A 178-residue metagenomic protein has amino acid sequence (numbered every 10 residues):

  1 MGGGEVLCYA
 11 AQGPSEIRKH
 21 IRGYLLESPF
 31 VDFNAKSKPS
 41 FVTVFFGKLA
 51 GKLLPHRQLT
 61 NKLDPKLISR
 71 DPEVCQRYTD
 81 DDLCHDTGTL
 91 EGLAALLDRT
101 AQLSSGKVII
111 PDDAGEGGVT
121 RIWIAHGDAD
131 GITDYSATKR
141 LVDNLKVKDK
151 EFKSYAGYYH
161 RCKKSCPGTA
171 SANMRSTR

Functional and structural regions predicted by a protein language model:
G4-E91: Alpha/beta-hydrolase-fold enzymes
G13-I17, L145, C166: Active-site catalytic pocket residues across diverse enzymes, especially alpha/beta-hydrolases
L25, R121-W123, E151: A structural signal for isolated positions on well-ordered beta-strands in alpha/beta enzyme cores
G88-D113: Active-site nucleophile elbow and catalytic-triad environment of alpha/beta-hydrolase enzymes
I124-H126, D130: Short beta-strand/loop motif that positions the catalytic acidic residue of the alpha/beta-hydrolase fold
H126, D143-N144, F152-Y155: Polytopic alpha-helical membrane proteins, predominantly small-molecule transporters/carriers
D134-N144: Short alpha-helix in the alpha/beta-hydrolase fold that links the catalytic acid
E151-R178: Catalytic active-site module of serine/aspartate enzymes centered on a nucleophile-bearing elbow/loop
